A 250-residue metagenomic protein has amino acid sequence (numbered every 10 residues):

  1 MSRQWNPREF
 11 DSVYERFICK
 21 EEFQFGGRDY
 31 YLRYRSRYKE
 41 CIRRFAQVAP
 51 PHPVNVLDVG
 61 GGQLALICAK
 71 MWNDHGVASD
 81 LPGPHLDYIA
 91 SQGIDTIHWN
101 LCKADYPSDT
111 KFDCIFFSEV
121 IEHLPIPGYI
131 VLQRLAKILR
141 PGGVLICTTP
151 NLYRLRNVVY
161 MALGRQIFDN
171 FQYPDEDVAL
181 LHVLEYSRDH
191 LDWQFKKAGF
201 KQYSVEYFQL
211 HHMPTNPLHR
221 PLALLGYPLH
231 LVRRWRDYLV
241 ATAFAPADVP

Functional and structural regions predicted by a protein language model:
M1-T110, C114-S118, G128-Q133, L152 (+2 more regions): Conserved N-terminal segment of class I S-adenosyl-L-methionine
Y88, K137, Q194-K197: Alpha-helical scaffold elements within enzyme catalytic domains, especially in hydrolases
H123-L124: A short His-aromatic
Y129-V144: A short glycine-rich, Lys/Arg-flanked "PGG" loop and its adjoining helix->strand segment in the class I
I146-D169: Conserved class I S-adenosyl-L-methionine
N170-D177: Short, flexible, basic/aromatic active-site loop/helix in glycosyltransferases
H182-A198: Short alpha-helix
